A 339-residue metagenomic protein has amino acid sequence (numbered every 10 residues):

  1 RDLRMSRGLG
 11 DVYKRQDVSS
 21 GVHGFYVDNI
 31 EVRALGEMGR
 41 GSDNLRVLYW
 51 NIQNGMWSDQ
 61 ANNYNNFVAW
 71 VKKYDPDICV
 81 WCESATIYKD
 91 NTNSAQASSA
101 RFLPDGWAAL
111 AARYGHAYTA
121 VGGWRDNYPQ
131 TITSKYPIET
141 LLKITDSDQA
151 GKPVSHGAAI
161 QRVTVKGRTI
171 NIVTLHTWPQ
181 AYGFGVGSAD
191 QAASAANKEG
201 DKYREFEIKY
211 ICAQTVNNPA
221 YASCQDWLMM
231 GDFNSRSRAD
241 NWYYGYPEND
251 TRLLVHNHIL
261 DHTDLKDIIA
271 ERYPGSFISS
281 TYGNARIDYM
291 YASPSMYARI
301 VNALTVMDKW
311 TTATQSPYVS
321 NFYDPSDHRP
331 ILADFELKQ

Functional and structural regions predicted by a protein language model:
D2-Q16: Single conserved hydrophobic/aromatic residue that forms the stacking wall/gate of nucleotide- or nucleobase-binding
D17-A34: Extracellular carbohydrate recognition
G36-M38, N217-L228, S235-Q339: Metal-dependent phosphoester-hydrolase catalytic domains
G36-R113, W124-N127, D327, D334 (+1 more regions): N-terminal, active-site-proximal structural segment of metallo-dependent hydrolase catalytic domains
N44-W57, L142-I144, T169-Y182, V186 (+1 more regions): Active-site-proximal beta-strand elements of phosphoester/diester hydrolases
N51-Q53, A85, P137, H176-W178 (+2 more regions): Catalytic metal-binding/acid-base residues of hydrolase active sites
C82-Q180: Structured beta-strand-rich core segments of catalytic domains in phosphoester-bond hydrolases
T164, N171, E199-N234: His/acidic metal-ligating clusters that form di-metal
